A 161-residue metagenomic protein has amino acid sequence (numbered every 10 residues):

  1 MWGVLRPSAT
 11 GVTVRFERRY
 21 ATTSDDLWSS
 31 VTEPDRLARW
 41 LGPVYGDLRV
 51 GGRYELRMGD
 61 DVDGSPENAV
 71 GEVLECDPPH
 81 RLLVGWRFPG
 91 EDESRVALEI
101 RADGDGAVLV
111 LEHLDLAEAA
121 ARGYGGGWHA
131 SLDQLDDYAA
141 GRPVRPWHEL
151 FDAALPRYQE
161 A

Functional and structural regions predicted by a protein language model:
M1-Y45: Hydrophobic ligand-binding cavity/cleft-lining segments
L5, G46, V73, L98-I100: A structural signal for short hydrophobic beta-strand segments in well-ordered beta-sheet cores
G11, A38-R39, P66, E91-E93: Short solvent-exposed loop/turn micro-motifs enriched in small/polar/acidic residues
G11-E17, R53, N68, R81 (+2 more regions): Intrinsic-disorder/low-complexity, polar/charged segments enriched in Ser/Thr/Lys/Arg/Asp/Glu/Gln
S24, L74-P79, I100-V108: A short, structured loop/turn motif at beta-sheet edges
R39-W86: Glycine-rich portal/gate segments that line the openings of hydrophobic small-molecule binding cavities
G85-A139: Beta-strand/loop substructures that line and gate deep hydrophobic ligand-binding cavities in soluble
Y138-A161: Short, highly charged C-terminal tails/helix-capping segments
